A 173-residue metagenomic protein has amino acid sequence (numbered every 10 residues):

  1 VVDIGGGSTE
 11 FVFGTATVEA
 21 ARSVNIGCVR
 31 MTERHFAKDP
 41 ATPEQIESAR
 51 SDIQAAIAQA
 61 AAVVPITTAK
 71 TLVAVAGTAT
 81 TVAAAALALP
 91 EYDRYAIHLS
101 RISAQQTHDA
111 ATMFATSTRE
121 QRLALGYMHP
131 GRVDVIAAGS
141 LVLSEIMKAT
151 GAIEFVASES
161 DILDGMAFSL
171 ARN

Functional and structural regions predicted by a protein language model:
V1-D3, L72: Short glycine-aspartate micro-motif
D3, V12-F13: Well-ordered beta-strand positions
G7-S8: Active-site-adjacent helix-turn-beta-strand microarchitecture at beta-sheet edges that either contains or buttresses
F13-N173: Helical "lid/coupling" subdomains associated with nucleotide-phosphate turnover
